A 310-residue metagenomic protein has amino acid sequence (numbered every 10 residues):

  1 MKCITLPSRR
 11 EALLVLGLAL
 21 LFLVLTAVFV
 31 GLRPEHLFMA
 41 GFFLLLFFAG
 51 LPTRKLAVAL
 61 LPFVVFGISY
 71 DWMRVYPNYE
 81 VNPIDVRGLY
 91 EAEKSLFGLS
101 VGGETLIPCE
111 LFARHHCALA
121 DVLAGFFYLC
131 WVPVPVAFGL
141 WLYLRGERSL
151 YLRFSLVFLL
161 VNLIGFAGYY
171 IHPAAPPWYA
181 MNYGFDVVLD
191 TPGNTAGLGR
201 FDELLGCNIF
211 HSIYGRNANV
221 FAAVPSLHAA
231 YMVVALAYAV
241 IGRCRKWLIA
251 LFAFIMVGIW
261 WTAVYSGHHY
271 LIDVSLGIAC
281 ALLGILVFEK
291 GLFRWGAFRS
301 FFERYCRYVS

Functional and structural regions predicted by a protein language model:
M1-L16: N-terminal membrane topogenic signal
L18-A27, F48, F66-W72, N162-Y169 (+1 more regions): Aromatic-anchored segments of alpha-helical transmembrane domains
L23-H36, L45-L56: Short, hydrophobic transmembrane alpha-helix segments
A57-W131: Intramembrane catalytic core of multi-pass membrane enzymes that act on lipidic substrates
L60, V136-H172, P177-V188, F252: Interfacial segments of alpha-helical transmembrane regions
A137-L144, A229-K246, A279-K290: Membrane-interfacial alpha-helical segments at the cytosolic side of multi-pass membrane proteins
I171-R243: Membrane-interfacial catalytic/cofactor-binding modules of polytopic membrane enzymes
P173-M181, A223, G258-G284: Interfacial helix-loop-helix junctions of multi-pass membrane proteins
